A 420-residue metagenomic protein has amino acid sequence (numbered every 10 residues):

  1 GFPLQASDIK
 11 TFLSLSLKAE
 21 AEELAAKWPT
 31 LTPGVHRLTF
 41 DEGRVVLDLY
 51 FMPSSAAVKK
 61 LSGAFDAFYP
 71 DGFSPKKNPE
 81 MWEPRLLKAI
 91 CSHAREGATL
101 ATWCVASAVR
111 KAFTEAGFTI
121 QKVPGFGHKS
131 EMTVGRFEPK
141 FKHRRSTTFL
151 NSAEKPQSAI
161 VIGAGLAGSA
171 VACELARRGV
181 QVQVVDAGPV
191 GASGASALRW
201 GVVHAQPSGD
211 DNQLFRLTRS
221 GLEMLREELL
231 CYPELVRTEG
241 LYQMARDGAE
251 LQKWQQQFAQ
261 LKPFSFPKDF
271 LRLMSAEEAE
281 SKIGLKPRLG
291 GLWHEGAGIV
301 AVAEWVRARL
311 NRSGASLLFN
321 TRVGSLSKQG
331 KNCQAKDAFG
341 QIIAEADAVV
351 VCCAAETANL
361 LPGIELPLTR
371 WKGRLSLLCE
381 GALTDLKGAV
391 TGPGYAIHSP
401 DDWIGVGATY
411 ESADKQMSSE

Functional and structural regions predicted by a protein language model:
K10-K60: S-adenosyl-L-methionine
E20, G209-D210, L235-Q243, F270-N311 (+1 more regions): Helix-loop-beta segment of a Rossmann-like dinucleotide-binding subdomain
E83-E96: A short glycine-rich, Lys/Arg-flanked "PGG" loop and its adjoining helix->strand segment in the class I
A101, D210-S220, M244, G248-K253 (+2 more regions): Short beta-strand to alpha-helix junction loop
A106-E154: Class I S-adenosyl-L-methionine
F141-K155, I160-R178, A187, A195-P207 (+2 more regions): Active-site substrate-recognition segment that forms the wall of the catalytic cavity or substrate channel
W200-K282: Dinucleotide-binding Rossmann-like beta1-alpha1 core, especially the glycine-rich loop that anchors the ADP
G291-A348, C352-C353, T357: Helical element adjacent to the flavin cofactor pocket in flavoenzyme catalytic cores
